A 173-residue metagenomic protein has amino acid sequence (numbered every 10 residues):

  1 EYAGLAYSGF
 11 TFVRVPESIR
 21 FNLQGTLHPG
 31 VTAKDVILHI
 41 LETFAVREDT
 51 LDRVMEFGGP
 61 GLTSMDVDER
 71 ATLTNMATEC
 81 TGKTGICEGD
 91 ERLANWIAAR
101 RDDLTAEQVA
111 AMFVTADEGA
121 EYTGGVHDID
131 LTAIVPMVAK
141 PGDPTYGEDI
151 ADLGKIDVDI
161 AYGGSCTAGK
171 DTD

Functional and structural regions predicted by a protein language model:
E1-D173: Fe-S-dependent hydro-lyases/dehydratases of central metabolism
